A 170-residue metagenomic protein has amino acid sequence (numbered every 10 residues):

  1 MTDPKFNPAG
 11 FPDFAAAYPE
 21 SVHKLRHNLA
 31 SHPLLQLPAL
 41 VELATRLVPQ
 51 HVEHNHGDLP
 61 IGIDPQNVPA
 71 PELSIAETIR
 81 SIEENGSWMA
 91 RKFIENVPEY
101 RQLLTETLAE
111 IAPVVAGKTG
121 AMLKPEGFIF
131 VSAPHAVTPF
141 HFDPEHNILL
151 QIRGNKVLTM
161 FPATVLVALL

Functional and structural regions predicted by a protein language model:
M1-L170: N-terminal accessory scaffold of Fe(II)-dependent oxygenases
